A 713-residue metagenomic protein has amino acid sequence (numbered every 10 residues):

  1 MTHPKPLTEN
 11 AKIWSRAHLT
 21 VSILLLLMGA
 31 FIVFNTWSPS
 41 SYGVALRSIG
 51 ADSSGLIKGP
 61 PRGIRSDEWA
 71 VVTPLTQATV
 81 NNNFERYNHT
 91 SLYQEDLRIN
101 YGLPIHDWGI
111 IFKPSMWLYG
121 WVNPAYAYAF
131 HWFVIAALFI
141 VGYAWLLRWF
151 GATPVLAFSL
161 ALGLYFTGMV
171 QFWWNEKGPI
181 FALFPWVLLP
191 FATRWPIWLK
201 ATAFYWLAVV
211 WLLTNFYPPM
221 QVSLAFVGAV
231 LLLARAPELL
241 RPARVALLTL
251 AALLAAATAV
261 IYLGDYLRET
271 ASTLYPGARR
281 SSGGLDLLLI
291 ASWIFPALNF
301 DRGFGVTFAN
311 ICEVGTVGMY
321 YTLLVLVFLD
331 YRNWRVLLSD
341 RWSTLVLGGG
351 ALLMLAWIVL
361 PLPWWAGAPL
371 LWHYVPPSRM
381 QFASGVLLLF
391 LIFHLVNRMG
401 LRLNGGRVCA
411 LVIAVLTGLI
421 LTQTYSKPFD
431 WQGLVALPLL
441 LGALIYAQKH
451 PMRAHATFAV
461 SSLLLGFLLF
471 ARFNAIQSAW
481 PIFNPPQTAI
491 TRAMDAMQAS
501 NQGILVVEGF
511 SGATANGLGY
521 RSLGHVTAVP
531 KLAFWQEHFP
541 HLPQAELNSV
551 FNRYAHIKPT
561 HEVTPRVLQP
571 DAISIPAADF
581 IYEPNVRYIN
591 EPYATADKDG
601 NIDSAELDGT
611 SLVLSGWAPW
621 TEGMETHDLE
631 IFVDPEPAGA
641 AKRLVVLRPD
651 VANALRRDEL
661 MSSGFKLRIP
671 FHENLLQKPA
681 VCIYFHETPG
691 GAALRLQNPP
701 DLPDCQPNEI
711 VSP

Functional and structural regions predicted by a protein language model:
W14-L19, P237-A251, L338-T344, L401-C409 (+2 more regions): Membrane-interfacial entry segments at the cytosolic side of transmembrane helices
T20-F31, A251-A259, H450-Q477: Internal/C-terminal transmembrane anchor helices
Y42-A182: Active-site lumenal/periplasmic loops and adjacent helix-entry segments of GT-C-fold, multi-pass membrane
D67-W108, K113-M116, L469-T595: Soluble catalytic regions of membrane-associated enzymes that act on cell-envelope and secretory-pathway components
Y126, F130, M169-P179, S343 (+2 more regions): Membrane-helix boundary/interfacial segments in multi-pass membrane proteins
A137-F150, P154-E238, V245-R268, I413-L421 (+1 more regions): Membrane-embedded helix bundles of polyisoprenyl
V260-S343: Periplasmic/ER-lumenal interhelical loops and adjacent helix-loop junctions in multi-pass membrane proteins
E591-S712: Basic, ligand-binding patches in group-transfer machinery, especially extracytoplasmic/periplasmic segments
